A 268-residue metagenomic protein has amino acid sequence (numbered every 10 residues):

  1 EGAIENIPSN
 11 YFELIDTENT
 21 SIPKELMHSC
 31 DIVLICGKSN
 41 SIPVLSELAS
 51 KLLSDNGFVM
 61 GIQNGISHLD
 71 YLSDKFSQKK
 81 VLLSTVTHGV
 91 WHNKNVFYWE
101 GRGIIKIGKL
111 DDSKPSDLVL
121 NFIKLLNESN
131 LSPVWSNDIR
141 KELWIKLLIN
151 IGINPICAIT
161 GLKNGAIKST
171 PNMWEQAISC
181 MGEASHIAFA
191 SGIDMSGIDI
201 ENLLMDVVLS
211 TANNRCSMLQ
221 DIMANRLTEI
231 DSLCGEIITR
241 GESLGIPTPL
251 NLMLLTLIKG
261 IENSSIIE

Functional and structural regions predicted by a protein language model:
E1-N6: Conserved N-terminal glycine-rich FAD pyrophosphate-binding loop of Rossmann-like flavoproteins
I7-V96: Rossmann-like NAD(P)(H) cofactor-binding subdomain of soluble oxidoreductases
C30, I42, H68-L69, V119 (+7 more regions): A general structural signal for well-ordered alpha-helical segments in protein cores
L52-L53, V96-K109, A158-I167, N214-A224: Helix-loop-beta segment of a Rossmann-like dinucleotide-binding subdomain
I62-E142, K146: Rossmann-fold dinucleotide-binding core
N127-E128, I178-E268: NAD(P)-dependent Rossmann-like dehydrogenase/reductase catalytic/cofactor-binding core
R140-S185, A212: Active-site-proximal catalytic alpha-helix in oxidoreductases
